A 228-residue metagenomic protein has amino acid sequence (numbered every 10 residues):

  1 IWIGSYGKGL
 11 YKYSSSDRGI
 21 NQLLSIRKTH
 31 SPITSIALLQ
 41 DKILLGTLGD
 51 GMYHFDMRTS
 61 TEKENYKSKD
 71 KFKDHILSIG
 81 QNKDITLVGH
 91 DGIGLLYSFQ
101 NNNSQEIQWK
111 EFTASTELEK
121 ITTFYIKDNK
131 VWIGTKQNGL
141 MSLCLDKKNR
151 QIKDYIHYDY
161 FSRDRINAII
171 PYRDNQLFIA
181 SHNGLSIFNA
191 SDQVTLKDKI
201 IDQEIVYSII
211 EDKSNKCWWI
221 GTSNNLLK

Functional and structural regions predicted by a protein language model:
I1-K228: Carboxylate-rich, polar loop motifs that coordinate divalent cations or form catalytic acidic clusters
